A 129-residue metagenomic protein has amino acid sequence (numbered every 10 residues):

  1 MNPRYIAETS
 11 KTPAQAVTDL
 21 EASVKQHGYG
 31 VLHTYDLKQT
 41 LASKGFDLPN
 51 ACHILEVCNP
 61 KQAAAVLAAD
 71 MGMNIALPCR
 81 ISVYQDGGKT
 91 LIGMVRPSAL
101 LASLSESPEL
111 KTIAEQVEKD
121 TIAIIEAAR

Functional and structural regions predicted by a protein language model:
M1-H27, E126: Terminal, regulation- and interaction-focused segments at domain boundaries
E21, K38, I122: Short glycine-/small-residue-rich flexible loop motifs, especially phosphate/cofactor-binding loops
L32, D36-S82: Compact, glycine-rich, soluble single-domain proteins
I75-G87, I125-R129: Short secondary-structure transition/capping segments
R80-S107: Beta-strand/loop substructures that line and gate deep hydrophobic ligand-binding cavities in soluble
S103-R129: Well-ordered alpha/beta subsegment
